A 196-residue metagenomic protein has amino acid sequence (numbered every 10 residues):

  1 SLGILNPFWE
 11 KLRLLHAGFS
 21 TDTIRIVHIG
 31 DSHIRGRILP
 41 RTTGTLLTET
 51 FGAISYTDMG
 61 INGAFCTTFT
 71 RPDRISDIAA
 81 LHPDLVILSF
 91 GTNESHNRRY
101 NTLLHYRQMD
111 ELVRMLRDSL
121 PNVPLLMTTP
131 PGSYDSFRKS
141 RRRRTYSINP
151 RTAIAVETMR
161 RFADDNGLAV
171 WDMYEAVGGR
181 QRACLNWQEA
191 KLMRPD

Functional and structural regions predicted by a protein language model:
S1-H28, T70-R74: Membrane/wall-proximal cationic-aromatic binding patches
R13, R114, D118, E157-R161: Surface-exposed alpha-helical segments enriched in charged/polar residues
T23-V123, Y134-S136: Conserved SGNH/GDSL esterase-like catalytic core that processes O-acyl groups on lipids and polysaccharides
D58-G60, T129, D172-E175: Residue-level recognition of beta-strand->loop/alpha-helix junctions
S89, T128-T129: Alpha/beta-hydrolase-fold catalytic nucleophile elbow
V123-L126, A169: Proline-centered loop/turn at the N-terminus of a beta-strand
S133-D196: Catalytic His-Asp segment of secreted/periplasmic serine-dependent ester chemistry enzymes
